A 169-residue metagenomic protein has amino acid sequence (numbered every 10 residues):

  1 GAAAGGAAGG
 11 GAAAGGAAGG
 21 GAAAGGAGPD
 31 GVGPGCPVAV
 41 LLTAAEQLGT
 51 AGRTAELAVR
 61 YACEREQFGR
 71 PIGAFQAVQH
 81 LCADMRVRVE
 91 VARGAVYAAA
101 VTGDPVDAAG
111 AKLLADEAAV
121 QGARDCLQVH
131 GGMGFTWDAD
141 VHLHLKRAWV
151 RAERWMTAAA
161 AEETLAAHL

Functional and structural regions predicted by a protein language model:
G1-E56, R60: FAD-binding core of flavoproteins
V40-L169: Alpha-helical interface subdomain recognition
